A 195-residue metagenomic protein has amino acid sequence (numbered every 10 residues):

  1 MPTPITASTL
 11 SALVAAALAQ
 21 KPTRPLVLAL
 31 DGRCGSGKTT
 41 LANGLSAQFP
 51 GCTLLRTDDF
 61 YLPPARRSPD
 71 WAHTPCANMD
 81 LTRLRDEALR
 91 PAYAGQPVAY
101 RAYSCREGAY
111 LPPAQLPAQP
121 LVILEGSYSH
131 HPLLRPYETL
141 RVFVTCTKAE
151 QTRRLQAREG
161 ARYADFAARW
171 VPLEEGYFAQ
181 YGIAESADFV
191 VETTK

Functional and structural regions predicted by a protein language model:
M1-L28: Extreme N-terminal, non-catalytic leader segments that precede Walker-type/kinase nucleotide-binding cores
R33: P-loop (Walker A) phosphate-binding loop of NTP-binding proteins
K38: Conserved lysine of the Walker
L41: Hydrophobic positions on the alpha1 helix immediately C-terminal to the Walker A/P-loop
A47-L55: Post-Walker A helix-loop "phosphate-sensing" segment adjacent to the P-loop in P-loop NTPases
T53, A65-Y110, A114, L121: Conserved nucleotide-sensing/catalytic segment adjacent to the nucleotide-binding pocket in NTP-handling enzymes
A109, P113, H131, A161-K195: Small-molecule kinase domains that catalyze NTP-dependent phosphoryl transfer to phosphate-bearing small molecules
A109-R158: ATP-dependent NMP and nucleoside kinases share a basic, alpha-helical "lid"
